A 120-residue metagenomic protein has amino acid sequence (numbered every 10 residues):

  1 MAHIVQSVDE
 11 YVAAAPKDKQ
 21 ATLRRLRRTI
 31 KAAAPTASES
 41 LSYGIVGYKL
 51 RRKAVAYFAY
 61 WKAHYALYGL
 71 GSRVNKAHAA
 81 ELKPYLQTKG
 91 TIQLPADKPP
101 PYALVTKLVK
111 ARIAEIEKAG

Functional and structural regions predicted by a protein language model:
M1-G120: Charge-dense, helix-prone N-terminal extensions
